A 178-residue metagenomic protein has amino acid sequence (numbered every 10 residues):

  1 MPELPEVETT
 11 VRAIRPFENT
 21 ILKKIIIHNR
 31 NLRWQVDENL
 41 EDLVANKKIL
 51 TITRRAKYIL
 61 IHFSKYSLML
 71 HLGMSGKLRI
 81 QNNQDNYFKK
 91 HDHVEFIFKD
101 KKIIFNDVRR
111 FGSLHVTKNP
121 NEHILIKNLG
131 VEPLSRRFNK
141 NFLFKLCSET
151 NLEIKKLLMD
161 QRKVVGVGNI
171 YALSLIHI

Functional and structural regions predicted by a protein language model:
M1-N106, F111: A cross-family signal for N-terminal binding/gating loops and helix N-caps that shape access to the active site
P2-P5, V167, Y171: A generic structural signal for residues located within well-ordered alpha-helices of large catalytic or ligand-binding
T10, L40, L143, Y171-A172: Generic structural signal for hydrophobic residues
I61, A172-L173: General alpha-helical segment detector with a strong preference for membrane-spanning helices and helix-boundary regions
L68-V165, A172: Phosphate/anion-contacting hairpin/loop surfaces
I176-I178: Conserved small/polar residues in nucleotide/adenosyl-binding loops
